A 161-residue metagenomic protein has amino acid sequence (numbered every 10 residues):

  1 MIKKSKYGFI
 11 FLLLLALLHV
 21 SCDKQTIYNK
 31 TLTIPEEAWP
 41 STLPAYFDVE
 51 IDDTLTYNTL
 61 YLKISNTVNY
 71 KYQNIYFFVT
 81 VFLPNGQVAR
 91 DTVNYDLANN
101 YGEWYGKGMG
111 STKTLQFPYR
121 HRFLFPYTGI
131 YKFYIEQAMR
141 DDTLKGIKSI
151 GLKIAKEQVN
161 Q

Functional and structural regions predicted by a protein language model:
M1-F9: Bacterial N-terminal signal peptides that target proteins for export
L18-S21: C-terminal motif of bacterial Sec signal peptides marking the signal peptidase cleavage site
D23-T26: Bacterial signal peptide processing site
K30-I51: Post-signal peptide N-terminal segment of mature Sec-exported envelope proteins
L62-N69, M139: Short amphipathic, basic-aromatic surface patches that mediate peripheral association with negatively charged
K71-F77, G146-K148: Short coil-to-beta strand junction motifs in C2/discoidin
Y95-L97, Y105-Y119: A beta-strand/beta-hairpin structural motif
P126-D142, G146-K156: Internal, hydrophobic beta-strand segments that form the core of beta-sheet-rich folds
